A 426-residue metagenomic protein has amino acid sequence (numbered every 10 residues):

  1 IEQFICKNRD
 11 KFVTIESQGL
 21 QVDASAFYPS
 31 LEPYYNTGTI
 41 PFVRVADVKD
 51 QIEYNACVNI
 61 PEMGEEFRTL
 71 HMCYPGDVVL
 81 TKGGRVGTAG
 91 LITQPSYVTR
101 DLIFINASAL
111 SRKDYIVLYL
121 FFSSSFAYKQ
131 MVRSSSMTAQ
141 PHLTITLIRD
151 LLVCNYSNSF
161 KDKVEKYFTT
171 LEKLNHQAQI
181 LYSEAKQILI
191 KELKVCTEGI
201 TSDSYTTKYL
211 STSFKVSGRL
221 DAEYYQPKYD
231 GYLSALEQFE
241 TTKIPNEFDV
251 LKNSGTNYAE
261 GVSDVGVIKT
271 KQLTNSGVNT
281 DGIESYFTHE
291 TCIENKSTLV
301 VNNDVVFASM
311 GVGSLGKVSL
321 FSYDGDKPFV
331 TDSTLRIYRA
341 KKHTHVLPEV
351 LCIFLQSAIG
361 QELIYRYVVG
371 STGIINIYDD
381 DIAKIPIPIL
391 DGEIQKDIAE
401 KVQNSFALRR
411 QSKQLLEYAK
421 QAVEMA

Functional and structural regions predicted by a protein language model:
I1-F27, S157-N257, D391-A426: Non-catalytic DNA-recognition/assembly elements of restriction-modification systems
F12-L31, A46-P75, T241-N257, K271-N302: Sequence-specific dsDNA recognition surfaces
E32-I40, I52, C57-N59, H71-C73 (+5 more regions): Short, surface-exposed loop/turn microsegments at beta-strand edges and helix-strand junctions
I40-F42, D77-V79, V265-G266, D304-V306: Beta-sheet entry/capping signal
R44, T81-F121, S297-T298, V306-L355: A short beta-sheet element
V48, F67, H71, V79-R85 (+2 more regions): Well-ordered mid-protein domain cores that form the structural environment of catalytic cofactors
S96-I103, M137-S159, P328-R336, V368-I394: A short glycine-rich beta-alpha junction/loop motif
Y115-L143, E349-G370, N376: Short, positively charged
